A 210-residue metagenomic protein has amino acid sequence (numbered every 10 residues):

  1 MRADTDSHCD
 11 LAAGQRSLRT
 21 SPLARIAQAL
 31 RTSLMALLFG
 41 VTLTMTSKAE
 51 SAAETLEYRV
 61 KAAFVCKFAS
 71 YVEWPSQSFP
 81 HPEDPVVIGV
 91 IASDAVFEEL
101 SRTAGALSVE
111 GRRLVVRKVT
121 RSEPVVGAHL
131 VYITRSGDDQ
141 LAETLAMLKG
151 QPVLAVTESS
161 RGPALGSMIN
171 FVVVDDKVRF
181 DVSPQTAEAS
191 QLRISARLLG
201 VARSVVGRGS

Functional and structural regions predicted by a protein language model:
R2-S210: Short hydrophobic alpha-helices and adjacent helix-cap/hinge residues
